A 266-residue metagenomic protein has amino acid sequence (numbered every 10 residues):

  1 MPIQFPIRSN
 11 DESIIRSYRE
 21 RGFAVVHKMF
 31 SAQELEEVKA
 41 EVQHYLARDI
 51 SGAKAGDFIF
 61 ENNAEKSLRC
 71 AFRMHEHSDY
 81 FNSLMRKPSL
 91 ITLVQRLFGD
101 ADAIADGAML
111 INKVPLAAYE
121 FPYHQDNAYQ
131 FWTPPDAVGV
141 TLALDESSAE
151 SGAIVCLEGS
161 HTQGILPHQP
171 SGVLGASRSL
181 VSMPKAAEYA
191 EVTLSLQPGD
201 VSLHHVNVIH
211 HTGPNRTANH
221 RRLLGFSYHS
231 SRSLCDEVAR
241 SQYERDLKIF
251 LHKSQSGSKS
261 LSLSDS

Functional and structural regions predicted by a protein language model:
M1-R21, H27-Y123, Y129-F131, H168-Q169 (+2 more regions): Non-heme Fe(II)-dependent double-stranded beta-helix
R48, A53-F60, V201-L203, N207-S266: Non-heme Fe(II)/2-oxoglutarate
D100-A103, N127-Q130, P135, L142-A153 (+1 more regions): Active-site region of the double-stranded beta-helix
G107-A108, V140-L142, L224-Y228: A structural signal for short, well-ordered beta-strand segments
D126-A128, A137, H210-N215: Glycine-rich phosphate/pyrophosphate-binding beta-alpha loops
F131-D136, A186, A218-H220: A generic structural micro-feature
P135-G139, S151, E191-T193, R221-L223: Extracellular structured ligand-interaction cores
S147-H211, S233-D236: Double-stranded beta-helix
